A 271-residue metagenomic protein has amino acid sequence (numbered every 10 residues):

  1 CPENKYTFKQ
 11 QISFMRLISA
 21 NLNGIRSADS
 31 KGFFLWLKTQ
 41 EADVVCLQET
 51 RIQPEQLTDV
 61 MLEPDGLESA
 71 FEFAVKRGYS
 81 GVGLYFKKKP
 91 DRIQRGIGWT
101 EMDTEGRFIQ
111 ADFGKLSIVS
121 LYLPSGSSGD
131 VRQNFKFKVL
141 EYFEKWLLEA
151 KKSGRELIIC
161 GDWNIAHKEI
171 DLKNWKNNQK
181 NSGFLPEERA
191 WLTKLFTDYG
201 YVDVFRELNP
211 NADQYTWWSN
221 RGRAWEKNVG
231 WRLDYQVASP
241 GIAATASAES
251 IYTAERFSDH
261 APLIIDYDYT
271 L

Functional and structural regions predicted by a protein language model:
P2-P64, A74, Y79-V82, L271: N-terminal, active-site-proximal structural segment of metallo-dependent hydrolase catalytic domains
M15-N23, K115-S127, C160: Active-site-proximal beta-strand elements of phosphoester/diester hydrolases
A20-N21, L37-E55, I118, W146-E169 (+4 more regions): Active-site beta-strand/loop signature of hydrolases that rely on acidic residues for catalysis
V44, D65-E68, V139-V229, L233: Metal-dependent phosphoesterases centered on the DNase I-like endonuclease/exonuclease/phosphatase
T50-R51, L57-G126: Structured beta-strand-rich core segments of catalytic domains in phosphoester-bond hydrolases
R77-I93, A212, G222-A244: Conserved beta strand-loop-helix elements of the APE1-like EEP
K87, A111-G114, S239, I265-Y269: Active-site beta-strand termini and strand-to-loop segments that position acidic
I97-W99, L123-L140, N177-N181: Surface-exposed cleft-lining segments at the edges of enzyme active sites
